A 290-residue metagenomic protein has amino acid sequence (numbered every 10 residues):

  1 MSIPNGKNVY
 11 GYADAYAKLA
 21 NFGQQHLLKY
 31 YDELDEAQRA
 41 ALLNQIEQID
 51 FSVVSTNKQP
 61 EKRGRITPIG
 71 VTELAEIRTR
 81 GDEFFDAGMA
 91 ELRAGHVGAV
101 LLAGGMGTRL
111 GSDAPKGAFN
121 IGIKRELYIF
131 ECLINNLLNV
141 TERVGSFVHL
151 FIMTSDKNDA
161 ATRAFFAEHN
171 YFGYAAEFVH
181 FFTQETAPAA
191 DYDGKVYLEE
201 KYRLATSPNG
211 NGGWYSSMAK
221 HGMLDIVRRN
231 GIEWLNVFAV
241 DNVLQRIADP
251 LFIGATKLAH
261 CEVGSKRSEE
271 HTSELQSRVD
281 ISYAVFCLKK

Functional and structural regions predicted by a protein language model:
M1-A17: Basic/polar N-terminal segments that are highly enriched at the extreme N-terminus, encompassing both cleavable
L19-T79: Low-complexity, highly charged intrinsically disordered N-terminal segments that act as targeting/localization
L28, R163, S282: A short local structural element in Rossmann-fold oxidoreductases
L74-G98, S112-E269, S273, R278: Domain-scale recognition of functional cores that engage charged ligands
A103-R109: Conserved adenylation A10 loop of the ANL superfamily
L275, I281-K290: Hydrophobic alpha-helical segments, chiefly the membrane-spanning helices and signal/signal-anchor peptides
